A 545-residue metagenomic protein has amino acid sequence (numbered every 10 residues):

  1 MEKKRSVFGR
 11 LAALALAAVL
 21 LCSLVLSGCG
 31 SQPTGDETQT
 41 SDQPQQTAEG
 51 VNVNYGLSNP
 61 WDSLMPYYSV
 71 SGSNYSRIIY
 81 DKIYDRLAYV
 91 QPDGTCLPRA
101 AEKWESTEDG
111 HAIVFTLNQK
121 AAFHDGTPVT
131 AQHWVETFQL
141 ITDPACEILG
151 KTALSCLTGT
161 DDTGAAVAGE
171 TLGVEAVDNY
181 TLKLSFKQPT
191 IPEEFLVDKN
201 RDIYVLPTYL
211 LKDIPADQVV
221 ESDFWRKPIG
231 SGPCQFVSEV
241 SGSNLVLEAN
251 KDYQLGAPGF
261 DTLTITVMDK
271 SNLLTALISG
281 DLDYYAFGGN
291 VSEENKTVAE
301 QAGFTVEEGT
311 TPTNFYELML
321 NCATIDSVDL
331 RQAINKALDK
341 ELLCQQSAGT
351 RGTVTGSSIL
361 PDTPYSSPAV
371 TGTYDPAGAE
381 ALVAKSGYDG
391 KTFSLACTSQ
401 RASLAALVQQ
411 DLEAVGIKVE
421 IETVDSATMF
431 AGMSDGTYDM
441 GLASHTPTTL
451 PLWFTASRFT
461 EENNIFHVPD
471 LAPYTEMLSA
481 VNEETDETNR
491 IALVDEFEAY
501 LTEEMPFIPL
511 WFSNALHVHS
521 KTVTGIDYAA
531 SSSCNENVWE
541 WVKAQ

Functional and structural regions predicted by a protein language model:
G56-E108, Q139, I229-G230: N-terminal lobe/hinge region of extracytoplasmic solute-binding protein
L154-K212: Surface-exposed binding/hinge segments that line and control ligand-binding clefts or catalytic entry sites
K199-P258, T262, A377: Gly/Pro-rich hinge or "lid" segments in bacterial periplasmic/extracellular proteins
S222, N250-N295, K418: Ligand-site clamp/hinge motif
S241, A384-P447, A515: Ligand/substrate-recognition segments at binding pockets and active sites
D326-Q410, A414-V415, E496, K543: Append "and occasionally in soluble cytosolic enzymes with long acidic Gly/Pro-rich linkers
E420-M429, F454-K521, Q545: Extracytoplasmic/peripheral linker and loop segments enriched in polar/acidic and small residues with frequent Thr/Pro
H517-Q545: Long beta-strand-rich cores associated with HINT superfamily self-processing modules
